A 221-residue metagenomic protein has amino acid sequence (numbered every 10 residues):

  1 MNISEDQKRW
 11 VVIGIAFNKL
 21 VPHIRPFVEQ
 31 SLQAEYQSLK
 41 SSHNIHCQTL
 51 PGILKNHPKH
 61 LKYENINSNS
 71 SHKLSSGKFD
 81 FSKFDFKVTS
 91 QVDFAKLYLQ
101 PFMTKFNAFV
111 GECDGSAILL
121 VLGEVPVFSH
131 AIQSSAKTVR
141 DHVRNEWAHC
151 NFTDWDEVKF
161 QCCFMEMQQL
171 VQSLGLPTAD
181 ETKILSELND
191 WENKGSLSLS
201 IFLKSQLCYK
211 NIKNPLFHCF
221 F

Functional and structural regions predicted by a protein language model:
M1-I212: Feature for intrinsically disordered/low-complexity regulatory segments and propeptides
Y209, F217-F221: Aromatic (phenylalanine/tyrosine) cluster motif
